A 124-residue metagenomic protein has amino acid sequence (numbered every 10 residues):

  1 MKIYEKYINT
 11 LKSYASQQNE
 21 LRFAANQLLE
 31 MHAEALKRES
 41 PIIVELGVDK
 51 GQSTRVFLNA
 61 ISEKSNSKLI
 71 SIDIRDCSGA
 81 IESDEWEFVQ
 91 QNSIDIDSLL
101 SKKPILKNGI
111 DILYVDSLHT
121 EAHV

Functional and structural regions predicted by a protein language model:
M1-Y114, L118-V124: A short alpha-helical cap/connector motif
